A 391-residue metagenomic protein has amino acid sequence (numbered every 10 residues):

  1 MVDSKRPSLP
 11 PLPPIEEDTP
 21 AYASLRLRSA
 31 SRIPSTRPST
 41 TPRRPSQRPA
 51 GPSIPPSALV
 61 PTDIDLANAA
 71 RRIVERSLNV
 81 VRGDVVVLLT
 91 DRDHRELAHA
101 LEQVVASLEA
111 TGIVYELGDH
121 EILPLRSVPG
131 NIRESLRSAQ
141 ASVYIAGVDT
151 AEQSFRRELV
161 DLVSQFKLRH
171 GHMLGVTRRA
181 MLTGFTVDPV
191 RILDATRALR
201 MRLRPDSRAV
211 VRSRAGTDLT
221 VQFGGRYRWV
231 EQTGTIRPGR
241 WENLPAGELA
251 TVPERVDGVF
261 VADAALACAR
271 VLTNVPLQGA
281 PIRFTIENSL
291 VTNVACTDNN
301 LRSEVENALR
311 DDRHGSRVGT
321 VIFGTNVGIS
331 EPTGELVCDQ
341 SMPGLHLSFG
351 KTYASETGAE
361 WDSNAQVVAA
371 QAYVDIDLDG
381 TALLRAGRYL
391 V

Functional and structural regions predicted by a protein language model:
M1-S53: Low-complexity, Pro/Ser/Thr/Gly/Ala-rich intrinsically disordered linkers and tails that serve as
G51-G279, E287, I376-V391: Active-site bordering "gate/hinge" segments that shape substrate access to catalytic or cofactor-binding pockets
D206, D257, P281, V318 (+1 more regions): Short, surface-exposed beta-edge/turn micro-motifs
Q278-A280, A369-A370: Short, small/polar residue-rich loop motifs at catalytic or cofactor-binding pockets
I282-V294, L309: Gly/Pro-enriched, hydrophobic low-complexity segments that function as extracytoplasmic propeptides/linkers
A295, N299-L301: A short acidic/small-residue loop/turn micro-motif
L301-D312: A short, polar/charged loop-to-alpha-helix boundary motif
R313-Y373: Cysteine/selenocysteine-centered motifs that mediate thiol-based redox chemistry or coordinate metal-sulfur cofactors
